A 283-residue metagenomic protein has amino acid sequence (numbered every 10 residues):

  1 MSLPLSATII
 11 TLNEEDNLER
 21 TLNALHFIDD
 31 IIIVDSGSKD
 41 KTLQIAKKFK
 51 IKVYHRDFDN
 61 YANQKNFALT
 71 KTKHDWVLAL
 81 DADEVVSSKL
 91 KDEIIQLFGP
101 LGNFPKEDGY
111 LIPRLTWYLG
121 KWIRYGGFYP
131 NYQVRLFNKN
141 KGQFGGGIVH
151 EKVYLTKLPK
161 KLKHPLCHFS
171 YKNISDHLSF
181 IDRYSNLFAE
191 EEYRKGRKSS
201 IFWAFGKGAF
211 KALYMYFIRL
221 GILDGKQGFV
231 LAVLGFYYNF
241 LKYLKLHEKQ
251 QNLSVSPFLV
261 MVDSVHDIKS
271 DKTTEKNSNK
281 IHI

Functional and structural regions predicted by a protein language model:
S2, T72-D75: Active-site acidic short loop of glycosyltransferases
P4-S6: Cell-envelope/extracellular polymer assembly enzymes that use nucleotide-activated donors
T8-F27: Short, well-formed alpha-helical segments that are part of the catalytic scaffolds of diverse glycosyltransferases
E19, D40-F49, K89-L90: Acidic helix N-cap motif at the loop->helix transition within catalytic regions of sugar-transfer enzymes
A24, D35-Q44, D81: A conserved acidic beta->alpha catalytic loop
F27, F49-K50, Y132, L155: Short, structured coil segments at secondary-structure junctions
L43-K71: Conserved donor nucleotide-binding strand/loop of the catalytic core
N66-L69, W76, L80, S87-Q250: Catalytic-site signature of metal-activated, phosphate-bearing donor transferases, centered on the GT-A/GT-A-like
